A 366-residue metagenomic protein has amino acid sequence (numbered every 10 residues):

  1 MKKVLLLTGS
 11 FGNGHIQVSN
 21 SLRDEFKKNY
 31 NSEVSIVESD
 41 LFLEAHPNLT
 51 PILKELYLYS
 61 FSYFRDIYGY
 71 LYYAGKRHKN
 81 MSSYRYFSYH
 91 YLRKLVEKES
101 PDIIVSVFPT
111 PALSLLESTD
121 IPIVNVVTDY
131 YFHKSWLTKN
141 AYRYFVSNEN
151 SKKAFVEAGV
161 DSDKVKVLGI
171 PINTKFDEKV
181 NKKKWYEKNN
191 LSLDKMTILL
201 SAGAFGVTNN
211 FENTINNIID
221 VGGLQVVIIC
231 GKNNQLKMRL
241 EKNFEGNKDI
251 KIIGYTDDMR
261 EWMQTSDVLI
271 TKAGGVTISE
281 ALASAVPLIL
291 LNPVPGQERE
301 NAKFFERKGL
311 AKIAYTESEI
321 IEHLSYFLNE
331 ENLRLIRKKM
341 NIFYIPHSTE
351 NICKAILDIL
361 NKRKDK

Functional and structural regions predicted by a protein language model:
S21-E97: Conserved N-terminal ligand/cofactor-binding loop architecture of enzyme catalytic domains
S118-K179: Active-site-proximal region of nucleotide-activated glycan assembly enzymes, centered on histidine/acidic-rich loops
D177-L191: A short helix/loop element that forms part of the nucleotide-sugar donor recognition site in Leloir-type
S192-T265: Donor-nucleotide binding loops and adjacent catalytic segments primarily of GT-B fold Leloir glycosyltransferases
Q264-G274: Acidic donor-binding loop of glycosyltransferase active sites
E306-G309, Y315-N332: C-terminal "capping" alpha-helix adjacent to the active site of nucleotide-linked donor transferases in cell-envelope
N332-P346: A short, well-ordered alpha-helix in the C-terminal region of glycosyltransferases
I345-K366: C-terminal alpha-helical cap of glycosyltransferases
